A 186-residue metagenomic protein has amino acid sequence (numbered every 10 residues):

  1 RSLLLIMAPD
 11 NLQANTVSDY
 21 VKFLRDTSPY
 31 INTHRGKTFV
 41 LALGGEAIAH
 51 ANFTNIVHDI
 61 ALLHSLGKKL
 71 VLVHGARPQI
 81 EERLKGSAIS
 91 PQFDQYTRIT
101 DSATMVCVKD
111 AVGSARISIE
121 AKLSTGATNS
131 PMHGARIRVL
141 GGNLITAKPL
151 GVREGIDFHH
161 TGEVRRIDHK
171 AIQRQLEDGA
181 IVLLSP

Functional and structural regions predicted by a protein language model:
R1-I6: Short, Lys/Arg-enriched N-terminal segments with co-localized hydrophobic residues within the first ~10-30 amino acids
M7-V71, E177: N-terminal glycine-/serine-/threonine-rich phosphate-binding loop
L41-I48, G155-F158, P186: Short, basic, glycine/proline-bearing loop/turn elements
N52-H58, E82-P91: Glycine-rich loop at the start of a catalytic domain that most often binds anionic cofactors/ligands
V71, L183-L184: Hydrophobic/aromatic beta-strand patches that form the interior of the parallel beta-sheet core in alpha/beta enzyme
G75: Active-site glycine-centered loops adjacent to acidic/histidine catalytic or metal-binding residues that shape
P78-I80: Terminal amphipathic helices with adjacent charged low-complexity linkers/tails
K85-I181: Ligand-binding beta-strand-loop-alpha-helix segment within the catalytic cores of soluble metabolic enzymes
